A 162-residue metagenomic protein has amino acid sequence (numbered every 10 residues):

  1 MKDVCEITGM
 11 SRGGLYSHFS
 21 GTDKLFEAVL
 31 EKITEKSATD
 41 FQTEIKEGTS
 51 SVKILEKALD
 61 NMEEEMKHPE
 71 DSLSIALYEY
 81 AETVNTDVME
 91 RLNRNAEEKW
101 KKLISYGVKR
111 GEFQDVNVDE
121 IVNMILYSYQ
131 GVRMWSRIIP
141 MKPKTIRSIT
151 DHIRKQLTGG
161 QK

Functional and structural regions predicted by a protein language model:
M1-K24, A28: Helix-turn-helix
V4, V29-I33, S37, W100: Generic hydrophobic, amphipathic alpha-helix propensity
I7, H18, K36, R110 (+1 more regions): Residue cluster at the C-terminal edge of the helix-turn-helix DNA-binding motif
A28, K32, T39-P69, I121-I125 (+1 more regions): Hydrophobic alpha-helical connector segments
A38, T43, N85-R110, N123: Amphipathic alpha-helical packing segments from all-alpha helical-bundle domains
M66-V84: Amphipathic alpha-helical segments used for helix-helix packing
E90, R94, K109-I153: Hydrophobic/aromatic-rich alpha-helical bundle segments in the mid-to-C-terminal region
L103, H152-G160: C-terminal alpha-helix
